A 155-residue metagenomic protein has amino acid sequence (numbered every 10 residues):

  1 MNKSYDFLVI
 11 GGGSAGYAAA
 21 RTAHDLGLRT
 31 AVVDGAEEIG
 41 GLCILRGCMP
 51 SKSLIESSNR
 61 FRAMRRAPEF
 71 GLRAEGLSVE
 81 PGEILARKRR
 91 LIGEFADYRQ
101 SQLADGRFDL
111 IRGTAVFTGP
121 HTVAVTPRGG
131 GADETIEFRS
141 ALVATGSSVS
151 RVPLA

Functional and structural regions predicted by a protein language model:
M1-A15: Beta1/beta-strand and adjacent pyrophosphate-binding region of the FAD-binding site in flavoprotein oxidoreductases
N2-Y5, R21-L28, D34-A155: Glycine-rich flavin
I10, V33-D34: The conserved SAM/SAH-binding core of class I Rossmann-like methyltransferase domains, concentrating on the hydrophobic
A18: Short alpha-helical segment within the catalytic ATP-binding CA
